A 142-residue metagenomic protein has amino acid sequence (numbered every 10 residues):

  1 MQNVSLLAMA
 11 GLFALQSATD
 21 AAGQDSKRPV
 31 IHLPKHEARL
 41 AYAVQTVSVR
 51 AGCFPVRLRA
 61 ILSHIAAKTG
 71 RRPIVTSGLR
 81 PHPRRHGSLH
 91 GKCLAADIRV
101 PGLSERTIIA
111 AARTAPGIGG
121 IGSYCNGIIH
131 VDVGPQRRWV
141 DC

Functional and structural regions predicted by a protein language model:
M1-P34: N-terminal secretory targeting signals
L6, A21-D25, G87-A95, R99-C142: Catalytic cores and adjacent binding grooves of peptidoglycan-active enzymes
P29-R50, H90-K92: Acidic/histidine-rich, surface-exposed loop or edge segments in extracytoplasmic proteins
V30, R72, I128: A residue-level signal for beta-strand positions that form part of recognition/binding surfaces within mature
E37, P83, C125: Solvent-exposed, flexible loop/coil residues
V44-P55, L62, A95-R99: Second-shell loop/turn segments in exported
F54-I61, S104-I108: Stable alpha-helical elements in mature extracytoplasmic
V56-R85: Extended, low-complexity, intrinsically disordered C-terminal regulatory tails of eukaryotic serine/threonine kinases
